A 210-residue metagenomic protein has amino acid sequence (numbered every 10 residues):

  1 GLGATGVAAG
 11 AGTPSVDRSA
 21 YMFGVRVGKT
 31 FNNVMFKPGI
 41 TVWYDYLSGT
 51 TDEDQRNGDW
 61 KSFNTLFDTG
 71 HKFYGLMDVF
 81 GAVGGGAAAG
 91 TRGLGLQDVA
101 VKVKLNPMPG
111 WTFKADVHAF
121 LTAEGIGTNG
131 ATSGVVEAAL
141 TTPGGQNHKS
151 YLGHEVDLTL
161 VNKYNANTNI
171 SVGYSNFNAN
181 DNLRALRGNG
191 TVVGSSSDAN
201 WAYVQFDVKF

Functional and structural regions predicted by a protein language model:
G1, T41-D45, K114-H118, E155 (+2 more regions): Transmembrane beta-strands of outer-membrane beta-barrel proteins
G1-L105, T112-K114, L121-G145, R187: Extracellular/periplasmic loop regions
D17, G93, S150, S196-D198: A generic structural micro-feature
F31-M35, L105-P109, L152, N162-A166 (+1 more regions): Outer-membrane beta-barrel strand-turn architecture
V99, P109-F113, L152-V156, Y164-V172 (+1 more regions): A short pocket-lining beta-strand/turn micro-motif at the edge of beta-sheets
G127-D157, K163, S171-G173, F177: Outer membrane beta-barrel transmembrane domains
A166-T191, S195: C-terminal beta-signal and adjacent terminal beta-strands/loops of Gram-negative outer-membrane beta-barrel proteins
S197-F210: Outer-membrane beta-barrel "beta-signal"
